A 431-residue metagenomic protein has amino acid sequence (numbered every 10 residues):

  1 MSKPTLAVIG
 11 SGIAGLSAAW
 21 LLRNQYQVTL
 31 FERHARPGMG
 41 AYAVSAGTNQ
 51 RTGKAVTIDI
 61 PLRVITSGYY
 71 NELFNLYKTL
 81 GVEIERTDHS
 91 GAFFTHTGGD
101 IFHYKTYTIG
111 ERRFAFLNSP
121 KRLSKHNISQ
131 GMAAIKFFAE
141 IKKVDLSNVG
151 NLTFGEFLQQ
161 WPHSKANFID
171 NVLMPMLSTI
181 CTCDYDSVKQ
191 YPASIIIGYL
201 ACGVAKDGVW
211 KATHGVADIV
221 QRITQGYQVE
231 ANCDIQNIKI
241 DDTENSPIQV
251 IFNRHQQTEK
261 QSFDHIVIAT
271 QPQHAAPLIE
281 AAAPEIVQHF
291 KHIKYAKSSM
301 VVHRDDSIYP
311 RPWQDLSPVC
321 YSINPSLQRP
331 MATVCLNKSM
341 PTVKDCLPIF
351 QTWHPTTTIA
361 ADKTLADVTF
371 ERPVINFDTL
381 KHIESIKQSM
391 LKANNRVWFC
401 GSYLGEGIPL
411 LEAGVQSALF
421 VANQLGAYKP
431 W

Functional and structural regions predicted by a protein language model:
P4-L30: N-terminal Rossmann-like FAD-binding beta1-loop-alpha1 element of flavoenzymes
A14, R36, Q273: Conserved Rossmann-like nucleotide-cofactor binding loop
R23-T48: Glycine-rich FAD pyrophosphate-binding loop
V44-L73: N-terminal glycine-rich dinucleotide-binding loop that anchors FAD/FMN and/or NAD(P) in oxidoreductases
S67-K189: Mobile amphipathic helical/loop "lid" adjacent to a hydrophobic cofactor/ligand pocket
I196-Q257: Helical element adjacent to the flavin cofactor pocket in flavoenzyme catalytic cores
Q236-I375: Mid-domain catalytic core of redox enzymes that form a hydrophobic substrate pocket/lid adjacent to a catalytic redox
R329-W431: Conserved flavin/dinucleotide-binding core of flavoenzymes
